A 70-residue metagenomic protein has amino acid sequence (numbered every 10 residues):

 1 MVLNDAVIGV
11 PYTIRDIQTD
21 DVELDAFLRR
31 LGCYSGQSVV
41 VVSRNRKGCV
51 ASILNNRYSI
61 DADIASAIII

Functional and structural regions predicted by a protein language model:
M1-V2, I70: Absolute protein N-terminus
N4, R15, V40-V42: Conserved positions in beta-strands of structured domains
I17-T19, R30: A structural micro-motif recognizing beta-strand termini and the immediately following turn/loop segments
E23-F27: Short alpha-helix capping/helix-loop boundary micro-motifs
V42-I70: C-terminal structural segments of small proteins and small subunits
